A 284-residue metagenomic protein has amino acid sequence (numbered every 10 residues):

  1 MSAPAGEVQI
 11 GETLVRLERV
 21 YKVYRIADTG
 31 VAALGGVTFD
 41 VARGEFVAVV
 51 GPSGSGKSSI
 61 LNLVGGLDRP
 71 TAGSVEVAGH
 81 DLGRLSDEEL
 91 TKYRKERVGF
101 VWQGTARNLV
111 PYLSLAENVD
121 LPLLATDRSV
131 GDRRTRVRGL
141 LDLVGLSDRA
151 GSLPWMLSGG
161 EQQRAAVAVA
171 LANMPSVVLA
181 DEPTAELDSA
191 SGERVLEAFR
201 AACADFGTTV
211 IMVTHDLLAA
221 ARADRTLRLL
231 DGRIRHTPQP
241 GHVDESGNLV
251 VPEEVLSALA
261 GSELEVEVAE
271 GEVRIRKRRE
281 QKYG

Functional and structural regions predicted by a protein language model:
D28-T29, L82-G99: ABC ATPase NBD coupling module
G65: Helix-to-loop junction immediately C-terminal to a conserved catalytic motif
G73-D81: Conserved ABC transporter NBD signature motif
P111-L121: Short coil-to-helix segment of the ABC ATPase nucleotide-binding domain corresponding to the Q-loop/switch region
L146, A150, A170-L171: ABC ATPase C-loop
L153-L157, E161-Q163: Conserved ABC ATPase signature
M174: Conserved catalytic motifs of ABC-family nucleotide-binding domains
V178-D181: Catalytic Walker B motif of ABC-type/P-loop ATPase nucleotide-binding domains
